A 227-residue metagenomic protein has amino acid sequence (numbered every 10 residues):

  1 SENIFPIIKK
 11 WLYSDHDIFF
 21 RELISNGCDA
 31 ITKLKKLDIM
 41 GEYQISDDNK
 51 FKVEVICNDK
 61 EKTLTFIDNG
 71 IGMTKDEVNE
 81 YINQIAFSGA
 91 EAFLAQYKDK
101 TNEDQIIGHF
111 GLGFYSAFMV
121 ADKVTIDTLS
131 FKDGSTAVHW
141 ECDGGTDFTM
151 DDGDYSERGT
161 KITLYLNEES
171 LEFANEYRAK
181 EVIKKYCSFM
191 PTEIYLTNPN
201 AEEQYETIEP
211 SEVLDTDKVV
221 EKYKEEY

Functional and structural regions predicted by a protein language model:
S1-E168, E172-F173, E181: GHKL (Bergerat-fold) ATPase N-terminal catalytic module, capturing the glycine-rich phosphate-binding loop and acidic
I106, V124-D147, N167-S170, Y177-Y227: GHKL/Bergerat-fold ATPase module in large chromosome/replication-associated machines
